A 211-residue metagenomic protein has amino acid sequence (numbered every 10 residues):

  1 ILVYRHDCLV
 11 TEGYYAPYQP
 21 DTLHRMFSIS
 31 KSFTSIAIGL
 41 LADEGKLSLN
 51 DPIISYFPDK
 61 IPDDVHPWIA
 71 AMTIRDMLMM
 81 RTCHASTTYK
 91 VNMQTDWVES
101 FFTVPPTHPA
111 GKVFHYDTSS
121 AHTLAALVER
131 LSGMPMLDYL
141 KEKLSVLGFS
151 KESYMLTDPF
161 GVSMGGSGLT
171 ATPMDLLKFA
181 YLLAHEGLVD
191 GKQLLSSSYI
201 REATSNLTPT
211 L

Functional and structural regions predicted by a protein language model:
I1-Y18: A short, well-structured edge-of-sheet supersecondary motif
D7, R25-N50, M77, L124-V128 (+2 more regions): Active-site SXXK
Q19-P20, P105-A110, S120-T123, D158-G165: Flexible glycine/proline-enriched surface loops and loop-helix/loop-strand junctions
R25, E44-T82, T103, S132-S167 (+1 more regions): Active-site helix/loop module of the DD-peptidase/beta-lactamase fold, centered on the serine-lysine SxxK catalytic
F27-F33, I69-M72, F114-H122, T170-M174: Aromatic- and histidine-enriched alpha-helix N-cap/loop-to-helix transition segments that scaffold the rims
G39, I54, R75-L78, F102 (+6 more regions): Non-transmembrane alpha-helical segments in soluble domains of secreted/periplasmic/extracellular proteins
T88-V91: Short, solvent-exposed loop/turn and secondary-structure capping segments
D138, E152-L211: Penicillin-binding protein/beta-lactamase superfamily catalytic region
